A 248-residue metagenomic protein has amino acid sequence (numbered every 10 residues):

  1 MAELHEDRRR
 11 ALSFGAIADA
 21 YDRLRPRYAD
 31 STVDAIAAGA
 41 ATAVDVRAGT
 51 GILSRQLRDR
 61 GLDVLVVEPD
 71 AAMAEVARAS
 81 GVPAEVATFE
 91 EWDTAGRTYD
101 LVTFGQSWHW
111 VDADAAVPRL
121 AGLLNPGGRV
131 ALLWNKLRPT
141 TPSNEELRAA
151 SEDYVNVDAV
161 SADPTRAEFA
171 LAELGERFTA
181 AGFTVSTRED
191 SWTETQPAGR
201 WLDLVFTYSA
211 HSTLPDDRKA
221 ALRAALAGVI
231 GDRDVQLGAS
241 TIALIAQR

Functional and structural regions predicted by a protein language model:
M1-A41: Conserved class I S-adenosyl-L-methionine
A40-G49: Conserved class I S-adenosyl-L-methionine
T50-W92: Class I SAM-dependent methyltransferase SAM/SAH-binding core
W92-V102: A short acidic, Gly/Pro-enriched loop at the edge of an enzyme's catalytic core that lines a small-molecule cofactor
L101-G105, A113: A short beta-strand submotif of the Rossmann-like class I SAM-dependent methyltransferase core that lines
V111-L120: A short, conserved alpha-helix within the catalytic core of class I
A121-W192: Conserved catalytic/acceptor-binding region of the Class I
F169-R248: Conserved Class I S-adenosyl-L-methionine
